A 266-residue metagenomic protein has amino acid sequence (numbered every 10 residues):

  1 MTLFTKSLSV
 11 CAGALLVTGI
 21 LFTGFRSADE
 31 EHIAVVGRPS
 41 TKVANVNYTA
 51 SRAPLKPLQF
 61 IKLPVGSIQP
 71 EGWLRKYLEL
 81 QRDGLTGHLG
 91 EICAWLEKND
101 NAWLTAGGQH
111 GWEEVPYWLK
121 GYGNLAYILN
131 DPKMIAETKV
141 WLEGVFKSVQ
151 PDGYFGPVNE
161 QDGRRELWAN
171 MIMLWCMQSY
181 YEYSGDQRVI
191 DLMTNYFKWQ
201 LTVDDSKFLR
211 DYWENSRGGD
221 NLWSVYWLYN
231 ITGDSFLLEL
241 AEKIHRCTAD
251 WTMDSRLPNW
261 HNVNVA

Functional and structural regions predicted by a protein language model:
M1-A12: Bacterial N-terminal signal peptides that target proteins for export
F4, F22-F25: Aromatic (phenylalanine/tyrosine) cluster motif
C11-I20: Bacterial N-terminal signal peptides
R26-A266: Glycan-recognition and catalytic cores of secretory/periplasmic carbohydrate-active enzymes
